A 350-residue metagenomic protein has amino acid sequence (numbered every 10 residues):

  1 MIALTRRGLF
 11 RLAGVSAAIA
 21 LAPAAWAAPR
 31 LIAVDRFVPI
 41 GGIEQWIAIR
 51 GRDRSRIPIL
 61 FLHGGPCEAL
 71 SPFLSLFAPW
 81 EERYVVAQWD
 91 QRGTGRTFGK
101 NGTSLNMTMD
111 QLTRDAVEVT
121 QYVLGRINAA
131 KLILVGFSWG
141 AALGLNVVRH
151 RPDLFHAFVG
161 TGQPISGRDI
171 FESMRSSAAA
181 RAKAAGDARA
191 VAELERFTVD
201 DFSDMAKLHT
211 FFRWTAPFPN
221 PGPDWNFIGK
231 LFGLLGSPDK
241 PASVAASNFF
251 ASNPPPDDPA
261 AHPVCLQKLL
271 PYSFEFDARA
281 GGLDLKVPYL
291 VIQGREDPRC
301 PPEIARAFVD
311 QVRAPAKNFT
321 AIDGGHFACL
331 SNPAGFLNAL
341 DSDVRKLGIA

Functional and structural regions predicted by a protein language model:
I2-A3, G8-A27: N-terminal export signals
E82-F98: Conserved alpha/beta-hydrolase
T113-A130: Conserved acidic catalytic loop of the alpha/beta-hydrolase fold
V135-R168: Conserved hydrolase catalytic core segment
H156-D201: A catalytic-pocket lid/entrance helix-loop region that shapes and gates access to the active site across common
A185-A280, V287: Alpha/beta-hydrolase
L285, V291-Q293: Short beta-strand/loop motif that positions the catalytic acidic residue of the alpha/beta-hydrolase fold
G325-P333: Catalytic histidine-centered segment of alpha/beta-hydrolase-like enzymes
